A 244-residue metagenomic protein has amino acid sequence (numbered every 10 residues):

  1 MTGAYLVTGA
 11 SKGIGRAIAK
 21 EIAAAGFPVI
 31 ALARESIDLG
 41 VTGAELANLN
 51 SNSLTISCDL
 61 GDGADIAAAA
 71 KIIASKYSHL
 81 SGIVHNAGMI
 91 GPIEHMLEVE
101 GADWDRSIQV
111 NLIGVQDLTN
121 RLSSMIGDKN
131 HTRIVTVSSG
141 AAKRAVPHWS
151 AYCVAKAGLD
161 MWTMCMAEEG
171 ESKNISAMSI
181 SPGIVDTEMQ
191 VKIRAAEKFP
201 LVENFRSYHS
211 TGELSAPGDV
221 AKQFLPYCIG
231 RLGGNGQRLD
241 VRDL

Functional and structural regions predicted by a protein language model:
S11-K12: Conserved glycine-rich cofactor-binding loop
A25-V41: Conserved glycine-rich Rossmann-like NAD(P)H-binding loop of the short-chain dehydrogenase/reductase
E94-M96, E100-D105: Substrate-binding pocket helix/loop in short-chain dehydrogenase/reductase
T119, A155: Active-site helix of classical SDR
I126, R144, C165-I175: Active-site-adjacent segment of SDR/Rossmann-fold oxidoreductases
S139: Residue(s) in the substrate-gating loop at a strand-loop-helix junction that position the organic substrate next
S179-P182, T187, A196-L244: C-terminal helical subdomain
